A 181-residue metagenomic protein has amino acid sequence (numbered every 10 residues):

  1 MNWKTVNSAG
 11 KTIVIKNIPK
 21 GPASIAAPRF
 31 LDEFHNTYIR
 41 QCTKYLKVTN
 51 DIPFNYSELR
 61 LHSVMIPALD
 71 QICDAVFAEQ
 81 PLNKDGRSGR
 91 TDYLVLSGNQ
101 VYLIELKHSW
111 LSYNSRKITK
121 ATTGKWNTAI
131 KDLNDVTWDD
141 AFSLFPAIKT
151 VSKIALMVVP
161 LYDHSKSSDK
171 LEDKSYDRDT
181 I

Functional and structural regions predicted by a protein language model:
M1-V64, A68: Interdomain/boundary linker segments immediately adjacent to catalytic/signaling cores
F34, Y38, C42, M65-L69 (+3 more regions): Hydrophobic, Leu/Ile/Phe/Ala-enriched alpha-helical segments that form helix-helix packing faces
R40, L103, A155: Glycine-rich, often proline-containing surface loops adjacent to acidic residues and nearby aromatics that form
I52-F54, A68-Y93: A short acidic/basic microdomain associated with nuclease active sites
S88-N99, F145-A147: Short amphipathic alpha-helices and their capping/turn segments at secondary-structure boundaries
Y93-S112: Conserved catalytic cores of phosphodiester-cleaving nucleases, focusing on short active-site segments
H108-L171: Catalytic cores of nucleic-acid endonucleases
K170-I181: Charged, structured surface patches that assemble and position nucleic-acid processing machinery
